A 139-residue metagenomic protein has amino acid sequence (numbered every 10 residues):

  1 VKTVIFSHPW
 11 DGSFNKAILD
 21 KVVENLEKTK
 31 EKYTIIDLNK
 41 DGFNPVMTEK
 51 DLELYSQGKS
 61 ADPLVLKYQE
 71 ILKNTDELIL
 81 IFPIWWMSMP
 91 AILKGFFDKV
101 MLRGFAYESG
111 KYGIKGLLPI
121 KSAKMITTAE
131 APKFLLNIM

Functional and structural regions predicted by a protein language model:
V1-F105, S109: N-terminal beta1-alpha1-beta2 submodule of the flavodoxin-like/Rossmannoid cofactor-binding fold
M87-M139: FMN-binding flavodoxin-like domain, especially the glycine-rich phosphate-binding loop
